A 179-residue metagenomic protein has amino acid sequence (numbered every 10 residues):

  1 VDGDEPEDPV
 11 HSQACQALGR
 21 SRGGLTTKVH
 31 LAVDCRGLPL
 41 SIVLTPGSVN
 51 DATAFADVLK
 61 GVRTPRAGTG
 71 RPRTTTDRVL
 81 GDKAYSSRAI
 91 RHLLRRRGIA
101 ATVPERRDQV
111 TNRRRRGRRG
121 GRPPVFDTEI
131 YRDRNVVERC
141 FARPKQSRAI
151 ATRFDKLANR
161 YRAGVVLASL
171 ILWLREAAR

Functional and structural regions predicted by a protein language model:
V1-V33, S41: Active-site-proximal, Lys/Arg-enriched surface segment that forms a nucleic-acid-binding/basic interface patch
D2-E7, H11, S41-L44, A52-F55 (+3 more regions): A short secondary-structure junction signal
K28-P39, S48, F55-V58, C140: Short conserved beta-strand segments at catalytic cores or DNA/RNA-binding microdomains of nucleic-acid binding
P39-I42, T152: Short small-residue beta-strand/loop micro-motif enriched in glycine and branched aliphatics
V43-T69: Active-site beta-loop-alpha junctions of metal-dependent nucleic acid enzymes, especially the RNase H-like/DDE
S48, A67-L157: Helix-centered, glycine/charged polyanion-binding patches within enzymatic domains that contact phosphate-containing
D57-K60, A142, S169-L172: Generic alpha-helical structural context detector
G164-R179: Charged phosphate-binding loop/patch that engages nucleotide di/tri-phosphates or the phosphate backbone of nucleic
